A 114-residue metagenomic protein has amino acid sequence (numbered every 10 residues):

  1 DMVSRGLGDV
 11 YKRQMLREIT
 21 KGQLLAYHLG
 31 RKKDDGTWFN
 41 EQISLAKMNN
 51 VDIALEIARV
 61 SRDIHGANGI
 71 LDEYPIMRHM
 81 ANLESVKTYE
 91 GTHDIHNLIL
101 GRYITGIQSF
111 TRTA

Functional and structural regions predicted by a protein language model:
D1-Y11: Single conserved hydrophobic/aromatic residue that forms the stacking wall/gate of nucleotide- or nucleobase-binding
R5, L25-G30, S109-A114: A glycine-rich, basic-preceded beta-loop-alpha segment at the flavin cofactor/substrate interface of flavin-utilizing
K12, N50, G91: Conserved S/T- and glycine-rich ATP-binding loop of Class I adenylate-forming
L16-N49, R62-G69: C-terminal helix-coil-helix/basic helical segment that borders enzyme active sites and/or dimer interfaces and provides
W38-N40, R59, L83, I95: Active-site lining segments that contact anionic ligands and/or coordinate catalytic metals
I53-V60: Amphipathic alpha-helical coiled-coil segments
H65-A114: Glycine-rich phosphate/cofactor-binding loops in nucleotide/flavin-utilizing enzymes
